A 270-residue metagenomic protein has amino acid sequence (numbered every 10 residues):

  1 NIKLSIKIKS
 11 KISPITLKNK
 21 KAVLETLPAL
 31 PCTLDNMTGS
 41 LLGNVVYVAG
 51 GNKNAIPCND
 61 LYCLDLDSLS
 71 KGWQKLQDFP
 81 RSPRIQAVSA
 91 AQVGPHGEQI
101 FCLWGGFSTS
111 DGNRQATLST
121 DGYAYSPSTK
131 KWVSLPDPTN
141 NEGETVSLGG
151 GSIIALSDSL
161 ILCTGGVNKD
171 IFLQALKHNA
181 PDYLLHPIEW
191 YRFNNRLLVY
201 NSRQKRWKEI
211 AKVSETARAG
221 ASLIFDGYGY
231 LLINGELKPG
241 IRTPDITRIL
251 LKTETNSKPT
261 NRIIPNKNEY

Functional and structural regions predicted by a protein language model:
N1-Y270: Kelch-like beta-propeller repeat domains
